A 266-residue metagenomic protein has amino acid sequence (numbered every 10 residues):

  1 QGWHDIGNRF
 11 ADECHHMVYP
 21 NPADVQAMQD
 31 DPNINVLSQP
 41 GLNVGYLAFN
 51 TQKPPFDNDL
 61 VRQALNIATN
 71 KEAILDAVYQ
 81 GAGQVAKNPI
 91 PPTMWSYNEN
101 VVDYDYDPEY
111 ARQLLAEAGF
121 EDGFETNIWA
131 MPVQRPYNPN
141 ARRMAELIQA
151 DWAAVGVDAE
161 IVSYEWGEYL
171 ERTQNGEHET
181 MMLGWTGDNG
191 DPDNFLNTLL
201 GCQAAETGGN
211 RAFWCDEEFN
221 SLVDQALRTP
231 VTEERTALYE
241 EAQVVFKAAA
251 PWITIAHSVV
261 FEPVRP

Functional and structural regions predicted by a protein language model:
Q1, G123-R135, E160: Short, well-ordered beta-strand elements
Q1-K53: Extracellular/periplasmic solute-recognition and catalytic clefts
W3-H15, Q26, D30-D31, D59-L60 (+2 more regions): Short helices/loops that flank or line small-molecule/ion binding pockets
E13-H15, P32-I34, N58-R62, N70-E72 (+4 more regions): Loop/turn elements at helix/coil->beta-strand transitions in domains of secreted/extracellular proteins
C14, F49, L65, I90 (+1 more regions): Conserved hydrophobic/aromatic pocket- or pore-lining residues that grip, position, or stack substrates in active sites
L37, G45, N66-Y97, N140-Q149 (+2 more regions): Detector for C-terminal structural segments
F56, V85-E117, R135-R143: Structural transition elements
